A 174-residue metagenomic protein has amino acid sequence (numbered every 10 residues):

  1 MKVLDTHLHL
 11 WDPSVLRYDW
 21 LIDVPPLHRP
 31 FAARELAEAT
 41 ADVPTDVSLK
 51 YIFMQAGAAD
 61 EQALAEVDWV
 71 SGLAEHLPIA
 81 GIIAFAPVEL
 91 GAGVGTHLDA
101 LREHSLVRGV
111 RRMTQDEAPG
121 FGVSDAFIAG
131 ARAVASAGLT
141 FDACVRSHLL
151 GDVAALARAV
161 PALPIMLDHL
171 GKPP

Functional and structural regions predicted by a protein language model:
M1-S71: An N-terminally biased module of ancient metal coordination in phosphate/nucleic-acid-related enzymes
H7, Y51, I82, V110 (+2 more regions): Conserved, mostly hydrophobic/aromatic
V24-P26, Q55-E61, I83-G91, T114-G122: Active-site mouth loops of central-metabolism enzymes
L36-T40, E66-L73, T96-L101, A126-A133 (+1 more regions): A general structural detector for well-ordered alpha-helical segments in enzyme core domains, enriched
H76-L77, H104, V160: Acidic-histidine catalytic/liganding microenvironments
A86-P87, V110-F121, L139-L149: Catalytic beta/alpha-barrel core
V123-P174: Catalytic pocket-lining loop regions of alpha/beta-barrel enzymes, especially the amidohydrolase/enolase/GH5 lineages
